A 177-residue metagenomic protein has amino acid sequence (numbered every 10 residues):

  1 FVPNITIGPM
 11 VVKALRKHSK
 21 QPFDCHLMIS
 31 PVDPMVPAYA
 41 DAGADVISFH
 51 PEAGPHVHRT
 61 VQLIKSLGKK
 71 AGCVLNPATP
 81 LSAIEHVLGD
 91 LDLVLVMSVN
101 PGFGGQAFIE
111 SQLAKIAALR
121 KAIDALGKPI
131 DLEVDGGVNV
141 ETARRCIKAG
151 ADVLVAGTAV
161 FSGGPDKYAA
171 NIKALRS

Functional and structural regions predicted by a protein language model:
F1-I29, A38, V99: An active-site metal/cofactor-coordinating segment within enzyme catalytic domains
F1-P9, P51, V99-A107, V160-S162: Glycine-rich, proline-tolerant flexible connector loops at the mouths of alpha/beta enzymes
N4-K13, F108-K115, A170-I172: Charged helix-capping and loop-helix junction motifs
G8-P9, I29-D33, G54-H58, A78-L81 (+3 more regions): Structural motif corresponding to alpha-helix initiation and N-cap regions
H18, P22, P34-M35, A44-D131: Conserved anion-binding
D33-D41, T79-L91, G136-L154: Catalytic cores of alpha/beta
V46, A71, V153-L154, V160: A short hydrophobic/small-residue beta-strand
I64, I147, F161-S177: C-terminal helical cap(s) of enzyme catalytic domains, especially alpha/beta-barrels
